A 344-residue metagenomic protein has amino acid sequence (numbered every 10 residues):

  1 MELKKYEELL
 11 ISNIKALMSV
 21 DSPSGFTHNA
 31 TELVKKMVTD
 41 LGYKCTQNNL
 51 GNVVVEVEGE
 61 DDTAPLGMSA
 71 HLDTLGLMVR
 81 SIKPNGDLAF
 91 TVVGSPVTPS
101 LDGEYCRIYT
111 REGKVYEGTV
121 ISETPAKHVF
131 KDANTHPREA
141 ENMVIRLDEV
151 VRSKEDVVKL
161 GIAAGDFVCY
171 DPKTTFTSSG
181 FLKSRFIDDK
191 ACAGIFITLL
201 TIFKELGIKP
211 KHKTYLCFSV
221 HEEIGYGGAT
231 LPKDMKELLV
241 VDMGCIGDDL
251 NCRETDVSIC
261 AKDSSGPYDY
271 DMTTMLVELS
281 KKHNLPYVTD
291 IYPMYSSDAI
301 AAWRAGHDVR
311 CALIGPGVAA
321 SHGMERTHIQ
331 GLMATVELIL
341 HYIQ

Functional and structural regions predicted by a protein language model:
M1-Q344: N-terminal hydrophobic/helix-forming segments and targeting peptides
